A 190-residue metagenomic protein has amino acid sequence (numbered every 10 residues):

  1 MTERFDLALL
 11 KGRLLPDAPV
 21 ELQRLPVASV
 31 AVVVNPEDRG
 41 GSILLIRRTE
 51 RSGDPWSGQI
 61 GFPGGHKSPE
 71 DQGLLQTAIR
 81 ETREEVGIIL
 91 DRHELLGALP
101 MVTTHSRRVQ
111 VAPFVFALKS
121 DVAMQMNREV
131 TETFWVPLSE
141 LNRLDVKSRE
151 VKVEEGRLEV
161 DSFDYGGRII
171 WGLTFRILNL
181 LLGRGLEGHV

Functional and structural regions predicted by a protein language model:
M1-F62, H66-V122, V130, V151-V153 (+1 more regions): N-terminal leader/linker segments that precede catalytic domains of diphosphate-processing enzymes
M126, V130, W135-R157: Amphipathic alpha-helical blocks and their helix-capping loop/short-beta junctions
